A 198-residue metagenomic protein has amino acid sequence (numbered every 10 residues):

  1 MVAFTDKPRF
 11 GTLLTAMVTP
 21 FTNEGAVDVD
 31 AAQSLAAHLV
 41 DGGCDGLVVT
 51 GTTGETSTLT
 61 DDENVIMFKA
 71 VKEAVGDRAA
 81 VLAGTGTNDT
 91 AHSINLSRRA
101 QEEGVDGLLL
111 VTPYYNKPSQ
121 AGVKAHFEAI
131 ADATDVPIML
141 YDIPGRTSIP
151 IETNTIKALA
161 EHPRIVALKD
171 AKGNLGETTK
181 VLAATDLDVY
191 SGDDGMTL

Functional and structural regions predicted by a protein language model:
M1-V2, Y190: Short amphipathic alpha-helical surface micro-motifs
V2-T15, T19-S148, I156: Active-site beta->alpha loop and helix N-cap motifs at the rims of alpha/beta catalytic domains
D132-A133, P144-L198: Catalytic alpha/beta core domains of metabolic enzymes, predominantly
